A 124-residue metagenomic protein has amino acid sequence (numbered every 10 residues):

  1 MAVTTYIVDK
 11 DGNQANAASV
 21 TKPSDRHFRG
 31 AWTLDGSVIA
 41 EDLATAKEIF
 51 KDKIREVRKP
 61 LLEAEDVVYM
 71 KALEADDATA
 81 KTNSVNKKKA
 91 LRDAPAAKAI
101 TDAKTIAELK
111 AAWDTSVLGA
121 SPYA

Functional and structural regions predicted by a protein language model:
M1-A124: A preference for well-ordered globular domain cores that mediate specific macromolecular interactions or catalysis
